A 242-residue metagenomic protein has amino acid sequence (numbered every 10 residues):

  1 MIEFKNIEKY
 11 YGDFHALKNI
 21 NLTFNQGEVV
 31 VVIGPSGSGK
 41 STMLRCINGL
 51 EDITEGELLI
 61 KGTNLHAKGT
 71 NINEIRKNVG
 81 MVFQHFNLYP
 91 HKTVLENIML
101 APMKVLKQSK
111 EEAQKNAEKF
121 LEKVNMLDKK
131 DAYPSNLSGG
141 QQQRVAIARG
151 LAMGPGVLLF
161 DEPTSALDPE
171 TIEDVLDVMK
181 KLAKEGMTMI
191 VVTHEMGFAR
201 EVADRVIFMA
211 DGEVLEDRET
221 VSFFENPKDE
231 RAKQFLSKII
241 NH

Functional and structural regions predicted by a protein language model:
M1-T220: ABC family nucleotide-binding domain
A210, D217, V221-H242: C-terminal boundary and immediately downstream tail of ABC-type ATPase nucleotide-binding domains
